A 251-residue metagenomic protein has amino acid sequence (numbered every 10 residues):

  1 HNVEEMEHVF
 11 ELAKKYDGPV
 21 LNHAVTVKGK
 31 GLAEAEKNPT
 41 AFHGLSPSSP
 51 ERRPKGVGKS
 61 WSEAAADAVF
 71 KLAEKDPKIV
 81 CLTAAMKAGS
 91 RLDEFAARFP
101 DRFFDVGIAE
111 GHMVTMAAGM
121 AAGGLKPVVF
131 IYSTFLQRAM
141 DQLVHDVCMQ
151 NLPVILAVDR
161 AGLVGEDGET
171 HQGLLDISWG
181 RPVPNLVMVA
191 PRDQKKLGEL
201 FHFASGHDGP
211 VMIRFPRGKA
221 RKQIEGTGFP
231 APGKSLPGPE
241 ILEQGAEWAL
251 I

Functional and structural regions predicted by a protein language model:
H1-V9, K15-E199, F203-G209, K219: Thiamine diphosphate
V80-T83, I213, E247-I251: Short hydrophobic beta-strand segments
F95-V106, L236-L250: Generic long, charged, amphipathic alpha-helical segments
A220-E240: Aromatic-enriched
